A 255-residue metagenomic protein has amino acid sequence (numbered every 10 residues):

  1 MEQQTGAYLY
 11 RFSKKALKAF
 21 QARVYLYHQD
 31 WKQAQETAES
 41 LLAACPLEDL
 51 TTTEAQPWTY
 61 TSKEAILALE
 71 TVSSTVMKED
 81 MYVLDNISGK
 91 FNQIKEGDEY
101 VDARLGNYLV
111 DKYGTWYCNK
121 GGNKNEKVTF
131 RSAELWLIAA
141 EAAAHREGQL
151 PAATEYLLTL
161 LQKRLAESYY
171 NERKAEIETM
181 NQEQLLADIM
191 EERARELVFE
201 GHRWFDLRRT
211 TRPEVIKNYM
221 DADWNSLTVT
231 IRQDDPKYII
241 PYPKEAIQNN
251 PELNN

Functional and structural regions predicted by a protein language model:
M1, Y8-E39, L67, K127-L160 (+1 more regions): Extended, hydrophobic/aromatic-rich amphipathic alpha-helical segments that build helical scaffolds
R11, Q29-A133, S168-Y169, R173 (+4 more regions): Hydrophobic-face positions in mid-chain alpha helices that act as interaction patches
N92-K95, T179-N255: Long, intrinsically disordered, low-complexity segments
